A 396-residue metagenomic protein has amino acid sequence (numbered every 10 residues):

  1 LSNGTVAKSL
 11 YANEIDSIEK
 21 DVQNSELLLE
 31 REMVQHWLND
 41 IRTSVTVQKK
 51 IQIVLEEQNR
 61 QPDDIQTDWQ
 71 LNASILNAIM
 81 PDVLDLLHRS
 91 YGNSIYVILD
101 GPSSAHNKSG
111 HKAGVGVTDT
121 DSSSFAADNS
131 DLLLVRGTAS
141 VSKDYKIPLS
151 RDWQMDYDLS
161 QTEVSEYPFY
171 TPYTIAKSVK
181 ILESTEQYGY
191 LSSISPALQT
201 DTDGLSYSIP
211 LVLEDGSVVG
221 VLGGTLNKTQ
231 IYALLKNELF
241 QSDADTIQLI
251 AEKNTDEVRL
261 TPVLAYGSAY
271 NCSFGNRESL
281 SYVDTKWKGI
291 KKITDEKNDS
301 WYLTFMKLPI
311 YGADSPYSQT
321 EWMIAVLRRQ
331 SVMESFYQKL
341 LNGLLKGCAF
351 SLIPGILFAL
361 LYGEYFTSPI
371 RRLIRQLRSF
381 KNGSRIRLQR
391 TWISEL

Functional and structural regions predicted by a protein language model:
L1-S74, A78-D82, S90-N93: Juxtamembrane extracytoplasmic/periplasmic/luminal helical "stalk" adjacent to the first N-terminal
A7-E14, A233-L239, S315, R328-C348: Membrane-interface helix-start motif
A78-V83, V221-G267: Solvent-exposed, extracytoplasmic
L99-D156, E252-D256: GAF sensory/regulatory domain recognition with acknowledged cross-activation on helical regulatory dimers
T138-G223: Extracytoplasmic/periplasmic ligand-binding sensor regions of membrane-associated signaling proteins
T202-L205, V212-L213, S217, G224 (+2 more regions): Extracellular/periplasmic juxtamembrane segments that couple receptor/chemosensory ectodomains to their
A251-E252, M323-K381: Cytoplasm-proximal transmembrane signaling helix
I374-L396: HAMP signal relay module
